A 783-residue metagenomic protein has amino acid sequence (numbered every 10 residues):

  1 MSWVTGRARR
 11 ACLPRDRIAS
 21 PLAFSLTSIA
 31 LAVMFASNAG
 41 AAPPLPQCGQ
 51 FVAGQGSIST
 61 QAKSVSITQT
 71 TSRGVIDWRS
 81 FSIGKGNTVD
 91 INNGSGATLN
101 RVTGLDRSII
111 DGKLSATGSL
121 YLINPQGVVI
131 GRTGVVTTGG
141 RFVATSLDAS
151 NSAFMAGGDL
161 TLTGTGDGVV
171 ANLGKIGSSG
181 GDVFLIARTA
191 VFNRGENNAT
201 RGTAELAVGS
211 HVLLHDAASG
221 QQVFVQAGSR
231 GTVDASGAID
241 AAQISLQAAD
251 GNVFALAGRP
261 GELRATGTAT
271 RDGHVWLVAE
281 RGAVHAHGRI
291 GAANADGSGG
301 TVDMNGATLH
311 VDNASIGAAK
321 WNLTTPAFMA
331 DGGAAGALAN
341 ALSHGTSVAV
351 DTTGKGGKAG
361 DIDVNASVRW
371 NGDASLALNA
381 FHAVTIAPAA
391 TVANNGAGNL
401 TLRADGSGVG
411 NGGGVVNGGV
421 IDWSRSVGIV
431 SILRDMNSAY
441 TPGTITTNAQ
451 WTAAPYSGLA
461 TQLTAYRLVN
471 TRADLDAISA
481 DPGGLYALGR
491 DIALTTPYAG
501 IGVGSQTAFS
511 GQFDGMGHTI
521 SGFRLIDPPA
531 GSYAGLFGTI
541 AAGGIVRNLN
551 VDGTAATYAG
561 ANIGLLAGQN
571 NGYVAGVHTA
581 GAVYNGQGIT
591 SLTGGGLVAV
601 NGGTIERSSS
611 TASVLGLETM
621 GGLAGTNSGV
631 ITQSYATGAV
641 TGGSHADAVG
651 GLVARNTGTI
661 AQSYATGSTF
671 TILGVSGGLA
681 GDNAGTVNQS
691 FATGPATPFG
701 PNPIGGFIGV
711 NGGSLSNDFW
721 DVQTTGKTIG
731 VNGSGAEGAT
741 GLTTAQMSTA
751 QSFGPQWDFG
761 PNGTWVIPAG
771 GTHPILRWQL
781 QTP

Functional and structural regions predicted by a protein language model:
S2-Y466, R472, A477-A480, I520: Extracellular and secretory-pathway beta-repeat/beta-biased strand scaffolds
I83, A327-P783: Surface-exposed repetitive/solenoidal architectures
